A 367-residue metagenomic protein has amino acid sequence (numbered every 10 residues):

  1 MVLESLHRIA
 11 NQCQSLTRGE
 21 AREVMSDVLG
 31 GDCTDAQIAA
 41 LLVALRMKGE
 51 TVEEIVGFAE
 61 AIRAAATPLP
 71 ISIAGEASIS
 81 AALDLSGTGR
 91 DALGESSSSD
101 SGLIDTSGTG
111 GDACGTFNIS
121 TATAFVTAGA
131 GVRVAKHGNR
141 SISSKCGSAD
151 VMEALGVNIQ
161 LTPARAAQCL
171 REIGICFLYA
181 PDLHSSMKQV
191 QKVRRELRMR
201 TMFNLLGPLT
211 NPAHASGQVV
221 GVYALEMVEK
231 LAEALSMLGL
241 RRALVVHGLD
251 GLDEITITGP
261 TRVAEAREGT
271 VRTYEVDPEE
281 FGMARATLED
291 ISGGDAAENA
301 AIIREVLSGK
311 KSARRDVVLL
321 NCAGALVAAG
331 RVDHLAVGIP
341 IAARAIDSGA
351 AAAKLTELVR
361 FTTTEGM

Functional and structural regions predicted by a protein language model:
M1, A10-I71, V317: N-terminal glycine-rich anion-binding loops that anchor highly charged ligand groups
S5, I9-N11, L16, A64-T67 (+6 more regions): Glycine-rich anion-binding loops and their surrounding alpha/beta cores
A10, L42-R46, D105-G110, A325: Short glycine-rich or small-residue beta-strand-to-loop segments that form or flank ligand, phosphate, metal/Fe-S
G19-E23, A36-A39, T121, C146 (+3 more regions): A generic alpha-helix surface/boundary motif
Q37-I38, V134-H137, V245: Short beta-strand segments at enzyme active-site cores
L42, F117-I173: A glycine-rich phosphate/pyrophosphate-binding beta-strand-loop-alpha-helix module
G49-G138: Active-site cofactor/substrate anionic-group-binding motifs, chiefly glycine- and Lys/Arg-rich phosphate-binding loops
G108-A113, G138-S144, L183, L249-D250 (+1 more regions): Acidic, glycine-rich active-site loops and adjacent beta-strand->loop/helix elements that engage anionic groups
